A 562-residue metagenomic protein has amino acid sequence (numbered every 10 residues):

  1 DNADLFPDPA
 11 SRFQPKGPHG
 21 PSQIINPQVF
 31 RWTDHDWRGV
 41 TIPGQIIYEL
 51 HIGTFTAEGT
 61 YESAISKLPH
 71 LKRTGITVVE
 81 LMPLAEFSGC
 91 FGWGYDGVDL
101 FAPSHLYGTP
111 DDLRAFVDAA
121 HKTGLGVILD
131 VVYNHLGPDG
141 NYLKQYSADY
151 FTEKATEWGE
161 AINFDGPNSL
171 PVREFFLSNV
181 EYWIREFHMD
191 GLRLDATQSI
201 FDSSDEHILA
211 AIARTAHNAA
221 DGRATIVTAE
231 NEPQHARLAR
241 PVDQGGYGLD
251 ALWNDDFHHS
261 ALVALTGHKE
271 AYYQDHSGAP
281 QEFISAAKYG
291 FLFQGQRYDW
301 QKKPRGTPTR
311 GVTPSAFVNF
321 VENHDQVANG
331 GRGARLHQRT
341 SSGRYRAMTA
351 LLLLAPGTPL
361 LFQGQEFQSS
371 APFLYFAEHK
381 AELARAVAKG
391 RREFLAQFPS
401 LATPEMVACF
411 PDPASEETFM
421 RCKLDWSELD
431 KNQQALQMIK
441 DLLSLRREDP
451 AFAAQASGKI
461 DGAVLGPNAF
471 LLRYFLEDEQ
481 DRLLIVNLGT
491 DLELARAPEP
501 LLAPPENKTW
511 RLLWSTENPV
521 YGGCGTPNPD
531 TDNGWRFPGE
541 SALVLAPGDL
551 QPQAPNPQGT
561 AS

Functional and structural regions predicted by a protein language model:
D1-Y48, A57, I65-T74, A334 (+3 more regions): Carbohydrate-interacting/catalytic domains
P9, P15, F30-I47, H51-I226 (+2 more regions): Substrate-binding/active-site clefts of carbohydrate-active enzymes
H51, V98-D99, L192-Q198, G330-R335 (+1 more regions): Glycine- and acidic
H51-T56, A85, S104, Y133 (+9 more regions): Short, flexible loop/turn elements at secondary-structure junctions
P83, S104, D130-V131, G166 (+9 more regions): Active-site proximal loops enriched in glycine and acidic residues that flank catalytic Cys/His/Asp and coordinate
H121, N163, F176, E181 (+10 more regions): Hydrophobic alpha-helix feature that most strongly marks membrane-spanning transmembrane helices and their immediate
L209, A213-E405, R447, Q480 (+1 more regions): Conserved alpha/beta catalytic core and glycan-binding cleft of carbohydrate-active enzymes
